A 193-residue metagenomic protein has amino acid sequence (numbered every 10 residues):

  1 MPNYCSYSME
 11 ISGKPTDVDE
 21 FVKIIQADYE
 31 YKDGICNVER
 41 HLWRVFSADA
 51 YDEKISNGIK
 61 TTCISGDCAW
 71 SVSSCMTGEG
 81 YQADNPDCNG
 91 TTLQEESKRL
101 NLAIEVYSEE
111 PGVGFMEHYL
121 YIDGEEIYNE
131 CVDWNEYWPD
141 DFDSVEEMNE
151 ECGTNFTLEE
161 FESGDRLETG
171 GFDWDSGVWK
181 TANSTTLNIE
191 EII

Functional and structural regions predicted by a protein language model:
M1-Y31, E190-I193: Short, extreme N-terminal segment that most often corresponds to the first beta-strand
K32-C36: Short amphipathic alpha-helical interaction elements located at domain edges and within/adjacent to intrinsically
N37-I193: Charged interaction segments
